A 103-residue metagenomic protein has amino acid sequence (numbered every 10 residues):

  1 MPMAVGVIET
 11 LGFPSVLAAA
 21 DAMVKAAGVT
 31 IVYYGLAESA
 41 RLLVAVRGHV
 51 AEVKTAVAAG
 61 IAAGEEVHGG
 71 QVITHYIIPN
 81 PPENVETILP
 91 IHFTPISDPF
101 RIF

Functional and structural regions predicted by a protein language model:
M1-R41, A45-F103: Long, contiguous binding/interaction regions
